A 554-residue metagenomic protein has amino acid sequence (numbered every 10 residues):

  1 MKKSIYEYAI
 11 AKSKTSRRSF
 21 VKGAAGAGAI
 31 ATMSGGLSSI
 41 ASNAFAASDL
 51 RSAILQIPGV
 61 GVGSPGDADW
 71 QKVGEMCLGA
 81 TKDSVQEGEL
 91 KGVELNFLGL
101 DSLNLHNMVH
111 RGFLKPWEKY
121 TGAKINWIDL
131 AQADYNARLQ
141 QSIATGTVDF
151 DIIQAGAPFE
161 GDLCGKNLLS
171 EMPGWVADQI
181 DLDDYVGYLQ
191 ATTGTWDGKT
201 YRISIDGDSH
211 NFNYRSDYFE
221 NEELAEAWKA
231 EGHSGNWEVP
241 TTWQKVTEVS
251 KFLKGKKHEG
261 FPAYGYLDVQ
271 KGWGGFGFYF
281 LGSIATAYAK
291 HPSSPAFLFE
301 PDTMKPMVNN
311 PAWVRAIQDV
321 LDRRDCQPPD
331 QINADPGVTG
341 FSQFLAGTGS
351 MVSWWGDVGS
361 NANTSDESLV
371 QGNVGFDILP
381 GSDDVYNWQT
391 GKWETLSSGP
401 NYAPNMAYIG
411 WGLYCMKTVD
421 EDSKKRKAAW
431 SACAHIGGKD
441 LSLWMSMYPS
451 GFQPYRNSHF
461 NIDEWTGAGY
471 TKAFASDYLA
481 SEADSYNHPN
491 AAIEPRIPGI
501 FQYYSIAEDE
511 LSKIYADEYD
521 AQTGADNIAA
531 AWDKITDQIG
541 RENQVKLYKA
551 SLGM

Functional and structural regions predicted by a protein language model:
M1-S19, I30-M33, S42-N43: N-terminal secretory signal peptides
A47-L55, G59-D67, E75-D83, E94 (+3 more regions): Long, aromatic- and glycine/proline-rich binding clefts that accommodate carbohydrate-like moieties
I54-E89, G156-N211, G375-L379, V385-P400 (+1 more regions): Hinge/lid segment of periplasmic solute-binding proteins
C77-Q86, L103-K124, N213, D217 (+2 more regions): Short, polar/charged alpha-helical segment
N96, W196-D206, H210, T241-K305 (+1 more regions): Extracytoplasmic/periplasmic solute-binding protein
G112-Y188, K199-R202, N221-E223, A227 (+4 more regions): Extracytoplasmic "Venus flytrap"/periplasmic binding protein-like
T193, E367-N457: Extracytoplasmic/periplasmic substrate-recognition and gating elements
K245-F252, A287, H291-A334, I378-S382: Glycine-centered hinge/linker elements that transmit conformational signals in sensory and ligand-binding systems
